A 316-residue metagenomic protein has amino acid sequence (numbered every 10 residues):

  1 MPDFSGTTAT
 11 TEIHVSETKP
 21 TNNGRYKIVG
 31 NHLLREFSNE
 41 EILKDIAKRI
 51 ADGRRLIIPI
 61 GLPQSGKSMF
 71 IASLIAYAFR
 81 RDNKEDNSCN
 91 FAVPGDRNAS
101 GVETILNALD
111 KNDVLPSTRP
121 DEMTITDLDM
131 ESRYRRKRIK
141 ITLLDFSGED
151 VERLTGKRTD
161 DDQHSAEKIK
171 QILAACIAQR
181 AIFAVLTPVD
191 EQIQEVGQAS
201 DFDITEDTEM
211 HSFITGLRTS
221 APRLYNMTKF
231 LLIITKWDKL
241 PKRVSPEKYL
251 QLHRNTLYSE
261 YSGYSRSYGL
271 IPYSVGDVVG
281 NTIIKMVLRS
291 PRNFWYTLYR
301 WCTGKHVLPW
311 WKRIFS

Functional and structural regions predicted by a protein language model:
M1-I60, Q64, T215, T219-S220: Short, flexible boundary segments at extreme N-termini or domain junctions of P-loop NTPases and their
F37-R119, R135-I141, E149: Conserved G1/Walker A P-loop phosphate-binding module
R54-L56, I125, R138, M227-K229 (+1 more regions): Extracellular structured ligand-interaction cores
L62, K111-P116, D129, R254-Y261: Intrinsically disordered, low-complexity boundary segments flanking structured domains
P63-Q64, I71-I75, I141-L144, I177-P188 (+1 more regions): Short, hydrophobic, well-ordered secondary-structure elements
F91-P94, F146, T187, S274: A short hydrophobic beta-strand->loop->alpha-helix junction that borders the nucleotide-binding pocket of P-loop NTPases
P120-M130, R136-Q179, Q192-Q194: Switch II of P-loop NTPase G domains
Q171-A175, A181-S316: Conserved GTP-binding G-domain of TRAFAC-class P-loop NTPases and closely related GTPase folds
